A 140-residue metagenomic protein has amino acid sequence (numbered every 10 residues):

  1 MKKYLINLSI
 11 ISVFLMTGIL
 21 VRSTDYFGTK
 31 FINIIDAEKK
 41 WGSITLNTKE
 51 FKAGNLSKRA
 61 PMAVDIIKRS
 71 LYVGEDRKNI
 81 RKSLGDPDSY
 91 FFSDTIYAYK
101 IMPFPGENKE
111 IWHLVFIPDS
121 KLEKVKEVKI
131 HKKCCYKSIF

Functional and structural regions predicted by a protein language model:
M1-Y4: Positively charged n-region of N-terminal signal peptides that target proteins for export
I6-N7, H131: Short amphipathic alpha-helical "recognition" segments used for binding
N7-R22: Hydrophobic membrane-insertion alpha-helices, especially the h-region of bacterial N-terminal signal peptides
G18-F140: Residues within mature, well-folded domains
